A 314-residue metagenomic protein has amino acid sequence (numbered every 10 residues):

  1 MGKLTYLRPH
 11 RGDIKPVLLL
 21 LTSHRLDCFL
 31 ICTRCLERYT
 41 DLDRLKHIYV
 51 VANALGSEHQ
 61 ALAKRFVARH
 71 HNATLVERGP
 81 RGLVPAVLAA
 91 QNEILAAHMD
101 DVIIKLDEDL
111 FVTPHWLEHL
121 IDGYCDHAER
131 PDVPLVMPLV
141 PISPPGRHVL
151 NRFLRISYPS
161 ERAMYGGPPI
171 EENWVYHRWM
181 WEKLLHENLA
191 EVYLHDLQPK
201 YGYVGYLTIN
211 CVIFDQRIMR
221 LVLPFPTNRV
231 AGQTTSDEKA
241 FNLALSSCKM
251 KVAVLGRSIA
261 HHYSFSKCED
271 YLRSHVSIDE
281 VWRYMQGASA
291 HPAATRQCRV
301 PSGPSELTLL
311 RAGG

Functional and structural regions predicted by a protein language model:
M1-C35: N-proximal low-complexity "stem/linker" segments adjacent to membrane-targeting elements
I31, H186-G314: C-terminal catalytic/acceptor-binding lobe
R34-L45: Short, acidic, metal-binding catalytic loop of nucleotide-sugar glycosyltransferases
V50-A63: A conserved acidic beta->alpha catalytic loop
R78-L88: A short, glycine-/small-residue-rich helix N-cap motif at loop->alpha-helix starts within glycosyltransferase
L88-V102: Active-site nucleotide-sugar/metal-binding loop of Leloir-type enzymes
M99-F111: Short beta-strand-to-loop acidic/aromatic patch adjacent to the donor-nucleotide binding site
H119-Q216, R220-V222: Conserved catalytic core of nucleotide-sugar-dependent glycosyltransferases
